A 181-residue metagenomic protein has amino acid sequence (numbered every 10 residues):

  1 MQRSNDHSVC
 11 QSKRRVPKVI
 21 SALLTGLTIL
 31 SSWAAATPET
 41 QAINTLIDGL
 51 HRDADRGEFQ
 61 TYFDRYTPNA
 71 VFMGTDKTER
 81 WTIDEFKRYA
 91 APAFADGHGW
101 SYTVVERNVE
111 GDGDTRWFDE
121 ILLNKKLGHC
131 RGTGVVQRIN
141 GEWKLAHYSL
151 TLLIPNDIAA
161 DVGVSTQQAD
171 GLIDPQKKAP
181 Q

Functional and structural regions predicted by a protein language model:
M1-V16: N-terminal secretory signal peptides that target proteins for export/translocation
K18-S31: Bacterial N-terminal signal peptides
L30-P38: Bacterial Sec-dependent signal peptides at the C-terminal "C-region" and cleavage site
T37-R52: Short N-terminal segments immediately surrounding and downstream of signal-peptide cleavage
P38-A42, E85-H129, Q181: Surface-exposed, charged secondary-structure patches
R56-N69, M73: Short, well-ordered alpha-helical segments enriched in acidic and aromatic residues
A70-W81, P92-H98: A short gly/proline-enriched turn/hairpin at secondary-structure junctions
H147-Q181: Low-complexity, intrinsically disordered terminal/linker segments enriched in charged and Gly/Pro repeats
